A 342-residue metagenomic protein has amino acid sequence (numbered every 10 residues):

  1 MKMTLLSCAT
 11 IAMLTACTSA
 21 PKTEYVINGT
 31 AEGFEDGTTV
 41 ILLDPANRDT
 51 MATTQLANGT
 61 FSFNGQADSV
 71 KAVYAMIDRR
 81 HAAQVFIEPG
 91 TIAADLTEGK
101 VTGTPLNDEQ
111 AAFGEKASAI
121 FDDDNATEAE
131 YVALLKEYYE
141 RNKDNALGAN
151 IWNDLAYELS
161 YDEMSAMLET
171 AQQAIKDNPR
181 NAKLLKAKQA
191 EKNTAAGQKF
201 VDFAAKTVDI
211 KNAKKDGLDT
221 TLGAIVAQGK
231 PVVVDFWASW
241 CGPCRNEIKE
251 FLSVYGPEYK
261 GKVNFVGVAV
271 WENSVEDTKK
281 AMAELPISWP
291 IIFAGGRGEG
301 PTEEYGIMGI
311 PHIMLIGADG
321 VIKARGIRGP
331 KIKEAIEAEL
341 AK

Functional and structural regions predicted by a protein language model:
M1-G29, K342: Bacterial Sec-dependent N-terminal signal peptides
C17-R141: A non-transmembrane, solvent-exposed segment enriched in polar/low-complexity residues
Y131, L135, E163-Q172, V201-D202: Alpha-helical repeat scaffolds
K143-D154: Amphipathic alpha-helical repeat scaffolds of TPR domains
A204-V232, T302: A short beta-strand-turn-helix
G229-V232, F236-W240, G309: Short pre-active-site segment immediately N-terminal to redox-active cysteine/selenocysteine motifs in thiol-based
R245-P286, I292-E303, P330, E334: Structural microenvironment flanking redox-active thiols in thiol-disulfide oxidoreductases
L285-I287, A294-A341: Thiol/disulfide oxidoreductase modules built on the thioredoxin-like
